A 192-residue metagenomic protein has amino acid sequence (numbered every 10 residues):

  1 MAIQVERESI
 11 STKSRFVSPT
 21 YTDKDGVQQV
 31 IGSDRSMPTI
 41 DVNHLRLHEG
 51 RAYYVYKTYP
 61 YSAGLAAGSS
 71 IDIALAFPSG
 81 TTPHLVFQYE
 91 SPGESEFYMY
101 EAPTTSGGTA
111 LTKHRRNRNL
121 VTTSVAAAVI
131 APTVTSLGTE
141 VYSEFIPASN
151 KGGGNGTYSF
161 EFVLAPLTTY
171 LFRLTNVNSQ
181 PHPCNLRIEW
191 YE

Functional and structural regions predicted by a protein language model:
M1-A127, A131-T139, S143, V177-N185 (+1 more regions): Extended, low-complexity segments enriched in Ser/Thr/Gly and acidic residues that occur primarily in surface-exposed
R51-Y53, S136, P147-G153, L171-R173: Secondary-structure boundary/capping motif
S143-L167: Beta-sandwich interaction modules
L164-N176: Internal, hydrophobic beta-strand segments that form the core of beta-sheet-rich folds
